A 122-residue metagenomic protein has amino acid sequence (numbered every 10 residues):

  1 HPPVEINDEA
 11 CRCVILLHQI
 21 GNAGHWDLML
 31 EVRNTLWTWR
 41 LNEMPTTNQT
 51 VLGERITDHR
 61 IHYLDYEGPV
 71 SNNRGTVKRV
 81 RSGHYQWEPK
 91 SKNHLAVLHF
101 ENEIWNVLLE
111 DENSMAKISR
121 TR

Functional and structural regions predicted by a protein language model:
H1-R122: A charge-rich, low-complexity, intrinsically flexible signal that marks solvent-exposed coils, linkers, repeats
